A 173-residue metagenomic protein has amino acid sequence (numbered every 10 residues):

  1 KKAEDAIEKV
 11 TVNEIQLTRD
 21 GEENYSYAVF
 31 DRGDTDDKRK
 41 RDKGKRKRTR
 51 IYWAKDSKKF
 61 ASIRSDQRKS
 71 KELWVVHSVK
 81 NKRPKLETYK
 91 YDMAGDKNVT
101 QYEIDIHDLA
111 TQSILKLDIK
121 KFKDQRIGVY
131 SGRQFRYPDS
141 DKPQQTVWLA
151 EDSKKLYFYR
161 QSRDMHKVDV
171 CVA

Functional and structural regions predicted by a protein language model:
A3-Y52, S62-K120: Predominantly five- to eight-bladed beta-propeller fold
N24-D34, K123-P143: Extracytoplasmic beta-rich repeat domains
K45-R46, R50-K59, S131, S140-D141 (+1 more regions): Blade-terminus and WD-like Trp-Asp/Gly-His loop motifs, strongest in beta-propeller folds
A61-R64, V147, S162: Catalytic cores of secreted or luminal carbohydrate-active enzymes
Q67-S70, S162-H166: Short glycine/acidic-enriched loop and turn motifs that connect beta-strands
D96-N98, S140, R163-D164: A short catalytic or substrate-binding loop motif that flags glycine-/basic-rich loops and adjacent residues that bind
Q101, K167-D169: A detector of repeated loop/turn-to-beta-strand junctions in beta-rich toroidal repeat architectures
H107, L117-I119, S153, Y159-R160 (+1 more regions): Segments forming glycine/polar-rich beta-alpha architectures that bind adenosine-containing cofactors
